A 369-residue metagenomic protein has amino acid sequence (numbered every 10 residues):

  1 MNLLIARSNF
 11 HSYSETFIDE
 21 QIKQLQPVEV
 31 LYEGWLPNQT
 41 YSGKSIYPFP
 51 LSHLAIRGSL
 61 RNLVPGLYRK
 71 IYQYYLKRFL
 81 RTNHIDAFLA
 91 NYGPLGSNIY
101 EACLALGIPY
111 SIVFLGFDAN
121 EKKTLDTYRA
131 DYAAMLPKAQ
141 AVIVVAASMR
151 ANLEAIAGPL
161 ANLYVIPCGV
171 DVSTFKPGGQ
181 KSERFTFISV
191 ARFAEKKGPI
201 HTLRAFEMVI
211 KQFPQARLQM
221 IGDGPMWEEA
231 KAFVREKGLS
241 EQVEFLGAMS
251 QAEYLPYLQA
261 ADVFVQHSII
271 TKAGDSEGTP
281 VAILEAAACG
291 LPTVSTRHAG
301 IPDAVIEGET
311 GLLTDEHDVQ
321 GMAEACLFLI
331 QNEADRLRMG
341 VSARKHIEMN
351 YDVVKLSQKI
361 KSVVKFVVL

Functional and structural regions predicted by a protein language model:
M1-K44: N-terminal subdomain of nucleotide-sugar transferases
L4, I143, G179-I210, Q219: Conserved donor-binding/catalytic core segment of Leloir-type glycosyltransferases
A90-L95, F114: Short His-centered aromatic/hydrophobic patch
S148, G169: Carbohydrate-associated surface elements
K231-A252: Nucleotide-activated donor-binding/catalytic signature segment of Leloir-type glycosyltransferases, i.e., the conserved
Q259-G274, L291: Acidic donor-binding loop of glycosyltransferase active sites
I283, A288, P292-S295, V305: Short hydrophobic beta-strand element within catalytic cores of glycosyltransferases and related nucleotide-activated
E307-G308, L312-V319, F328-E333: Conserved acidic donor-binding segment of nucleotide-sugar-dependent glycosyltransferases
